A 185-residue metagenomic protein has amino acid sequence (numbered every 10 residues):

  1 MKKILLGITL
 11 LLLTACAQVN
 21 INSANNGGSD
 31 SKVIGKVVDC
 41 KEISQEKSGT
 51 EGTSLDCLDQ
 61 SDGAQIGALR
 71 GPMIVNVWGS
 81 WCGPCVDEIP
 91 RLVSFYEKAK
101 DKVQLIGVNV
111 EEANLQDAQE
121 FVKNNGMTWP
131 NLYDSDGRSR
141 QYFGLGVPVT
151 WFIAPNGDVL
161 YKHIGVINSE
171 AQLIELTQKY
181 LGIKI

Functional and structural regions predicted by a protein language model:
M1-D56, I185: N-terminal targeting signals for export/organelle localization
L13, G71, K102-V103, T128-W129: A generic structural signal for alpha->beta connector loops
Q45, T50-M73: A short beta-strand-turn-helix
E51, P72, P84, P90-S94 (+2 more regions): Proline-centered helix-kink/hinge sites
A64-V86, L92, L105: Short active-site neighborhood of thiol/selenol oxidoreductases, capturing the structured segment around
N76, Q104-V108, P130-Y133, F152: Structural recognition of the beta-strand scaffold that forms the well-ordered cores of secreted hydrolase catalytic
V86-N125, S135-Q141: Structural microenvironment flanking redox-active thiols in thiol-disulfide oxidoreductases
E120-T128, Y133-I185: Thiol/disulfide oxidoreductase modules built on the thioredoxin-like
